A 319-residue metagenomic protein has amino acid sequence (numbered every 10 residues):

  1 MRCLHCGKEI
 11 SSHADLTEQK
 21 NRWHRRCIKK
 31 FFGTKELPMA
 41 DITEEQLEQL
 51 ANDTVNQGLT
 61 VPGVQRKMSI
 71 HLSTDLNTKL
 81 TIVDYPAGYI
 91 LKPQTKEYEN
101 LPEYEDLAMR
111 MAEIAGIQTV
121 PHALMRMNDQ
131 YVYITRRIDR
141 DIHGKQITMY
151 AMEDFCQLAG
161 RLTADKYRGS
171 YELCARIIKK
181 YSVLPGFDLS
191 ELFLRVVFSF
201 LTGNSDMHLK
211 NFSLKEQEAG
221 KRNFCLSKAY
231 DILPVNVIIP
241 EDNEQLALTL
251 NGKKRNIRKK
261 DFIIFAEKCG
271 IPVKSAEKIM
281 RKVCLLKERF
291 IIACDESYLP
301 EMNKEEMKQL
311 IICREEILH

Functional and structural regions predicted by a protein language model:
M1-E48, N52-T54, G220, F224 (+2 more regions): Regulatory N- and C-terminal appendages and interdomain linkers associated with kinase/kinase-like NTP transferase
Q46-K166, K274: Conserved ATP-binding subdomain of kinase catalytic cores across diverse folds
I70, A112, F155, D206 (+3 more regions): A residue-level signal for conserved active-site and pocket-lining positions in enzyme catalytic cores
E97-E113, S170-V237: Conserved kinase catalytic-core segment
M127-Q130, N211-Q217, V283: A glycine-rich phosphate-binding loop feature that marks nucleotide/adenosyl-phosphate handling sites
N128-L201, L248, I264, K268: ATP-dependent phospho-/nucleotidyl transfer catalytic cores
D154-I177, L214-K274: Catalytic-core segments of enzymes that bind and process phosphorylated/nucleotide-bearing substrates
N251-I312, L318: Mobile late-domain/C-terminal helix-loop "cap" segments that border catalytic sites or the cytosolic face
